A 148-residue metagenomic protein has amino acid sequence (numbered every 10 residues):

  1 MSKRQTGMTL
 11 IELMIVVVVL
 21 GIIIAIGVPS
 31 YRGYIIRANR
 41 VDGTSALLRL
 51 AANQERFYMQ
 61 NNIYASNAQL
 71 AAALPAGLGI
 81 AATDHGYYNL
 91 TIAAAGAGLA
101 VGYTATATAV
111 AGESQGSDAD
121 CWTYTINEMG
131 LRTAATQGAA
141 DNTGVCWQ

Functional and structural regions predicted by a protein language model:
S2-Y34: N-terminal single-pass transmembrane signal-anchor helix
Q5, R37-V41, S45, G98 (+1 more regions): Residues at secondary-structure transition points
V17, T44, A51: Conserved catalytic core of two-component sensor histidine kinases
R37-V41, R49-Q69: Alpha-helix exit/C-cap motif
A46-R49, T108: Outer-envelope exported proteins of Gram-negative bacteria
M59-Q148: Periplasmic/extracellular, small/polar-rich flexible segments of pilin-like filament-forming proteins
